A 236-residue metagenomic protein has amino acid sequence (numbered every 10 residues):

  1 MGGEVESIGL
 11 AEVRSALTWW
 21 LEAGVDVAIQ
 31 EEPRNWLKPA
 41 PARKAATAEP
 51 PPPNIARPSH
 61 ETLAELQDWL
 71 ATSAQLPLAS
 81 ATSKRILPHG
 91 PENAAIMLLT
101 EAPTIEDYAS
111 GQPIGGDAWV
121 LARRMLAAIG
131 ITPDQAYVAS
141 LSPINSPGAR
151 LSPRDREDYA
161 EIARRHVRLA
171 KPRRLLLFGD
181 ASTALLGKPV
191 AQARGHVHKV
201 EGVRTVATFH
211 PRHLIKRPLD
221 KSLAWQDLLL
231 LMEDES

Functional and structural regions predicted by a protein language model:
M1-K44: Long terminal accessory regions outside catalytic cores
D26-S236: A polyanion-binding, active-site-adjacent surface
